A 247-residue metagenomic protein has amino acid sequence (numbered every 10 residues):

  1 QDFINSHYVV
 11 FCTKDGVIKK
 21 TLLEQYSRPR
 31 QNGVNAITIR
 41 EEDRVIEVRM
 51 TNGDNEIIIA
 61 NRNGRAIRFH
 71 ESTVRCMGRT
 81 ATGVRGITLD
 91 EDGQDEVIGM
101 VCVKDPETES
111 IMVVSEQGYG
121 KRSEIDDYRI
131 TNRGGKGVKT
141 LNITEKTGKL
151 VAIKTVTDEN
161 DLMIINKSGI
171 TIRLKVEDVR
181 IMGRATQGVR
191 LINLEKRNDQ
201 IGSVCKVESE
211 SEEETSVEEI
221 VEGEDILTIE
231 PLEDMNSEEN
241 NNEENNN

Functional and structural regions predicted by a protein language model:
Q1-N247: C-terminal interaction appendages of subunits in large macromolecular complexes
